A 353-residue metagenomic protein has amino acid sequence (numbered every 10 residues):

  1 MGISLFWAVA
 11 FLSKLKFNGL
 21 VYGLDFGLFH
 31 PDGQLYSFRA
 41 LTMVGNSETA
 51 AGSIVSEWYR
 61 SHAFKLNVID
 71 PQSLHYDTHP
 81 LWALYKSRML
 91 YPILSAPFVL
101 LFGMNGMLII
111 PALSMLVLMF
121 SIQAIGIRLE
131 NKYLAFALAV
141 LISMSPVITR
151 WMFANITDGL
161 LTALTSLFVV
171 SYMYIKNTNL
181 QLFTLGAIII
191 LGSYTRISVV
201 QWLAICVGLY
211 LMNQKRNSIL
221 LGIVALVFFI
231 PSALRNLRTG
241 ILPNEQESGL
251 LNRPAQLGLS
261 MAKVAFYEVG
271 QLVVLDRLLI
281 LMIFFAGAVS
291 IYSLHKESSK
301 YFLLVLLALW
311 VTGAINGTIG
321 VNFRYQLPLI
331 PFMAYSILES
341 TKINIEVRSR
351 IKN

Functional and structural regions predicted by a protein language model:
M1-G19, L24-F26, R216, L220 (+3 more regions): Start-transfer (signal-anchor) and selected internal transmembrane alpha helices of multi-pass inner/ER membrane
T42-S87: Interfacial juxtamembrane loops and adjacent helix segments that form the catalytic/substrate-binding surfaces
I109-E130: Transmembrane-helix motifs of polytopic, lipid-linked glycan transferases
S121, L160-N177, T184-I188, F332-S336: Specific aromatic-rich, kink-prone transmembrane helix
R150-L160, N322-F323: Short acidic/glycine- and proline-prone juxtamembrane loop motifs at membrane-interface regions of multi-pass membrane
Q181-I197, L203-G208: Membrane-interface alpha helices of multi-pass inner-membrane proteins
K215-A288: Membrane-lumen/periplasm interface segments of specific transmembrane helices in polyprenyl phosphate-linked
D276-L303, L309-V311: Hydrophobic, aromatic-rich transmembrane alpha-helices and their immediate juxtamembrane boundary segments
